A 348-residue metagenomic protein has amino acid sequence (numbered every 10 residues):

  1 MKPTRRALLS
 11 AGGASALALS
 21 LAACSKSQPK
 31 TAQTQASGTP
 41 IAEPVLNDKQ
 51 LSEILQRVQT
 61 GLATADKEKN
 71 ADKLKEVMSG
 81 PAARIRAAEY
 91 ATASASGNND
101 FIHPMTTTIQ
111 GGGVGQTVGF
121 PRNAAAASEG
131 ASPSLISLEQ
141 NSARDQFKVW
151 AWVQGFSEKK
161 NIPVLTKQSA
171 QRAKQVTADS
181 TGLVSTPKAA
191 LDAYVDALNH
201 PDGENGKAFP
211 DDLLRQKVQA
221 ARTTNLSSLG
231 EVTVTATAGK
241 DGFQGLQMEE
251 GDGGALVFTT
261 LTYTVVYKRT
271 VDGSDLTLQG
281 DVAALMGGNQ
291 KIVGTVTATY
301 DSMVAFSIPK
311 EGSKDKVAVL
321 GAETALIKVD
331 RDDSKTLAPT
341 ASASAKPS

Functional and structural regions predicted by a protein language model:
R5-L9: N-terminal export leaders
G13-A18: Bacterial N-terminal signal peptides
L21-A23: C-terminal motif of bacterial Sec signal peptides marking the signal peptidase cleavage site
S25-S27: Bacterial signal peptide processing site
I41-A93, L165-T233: Core segments of small alpha/beta cavity-forming domains
A91-L135, V234-L278: Surface-exposed, charged secondary-structure patches
A131-A189, E250, G254-F258, Q290-A345: Short beta-strand edge/turn micro-motifs at domain boundaries
D272-G294: Mixed-charge, low-complexity intrinsically disordered segments
